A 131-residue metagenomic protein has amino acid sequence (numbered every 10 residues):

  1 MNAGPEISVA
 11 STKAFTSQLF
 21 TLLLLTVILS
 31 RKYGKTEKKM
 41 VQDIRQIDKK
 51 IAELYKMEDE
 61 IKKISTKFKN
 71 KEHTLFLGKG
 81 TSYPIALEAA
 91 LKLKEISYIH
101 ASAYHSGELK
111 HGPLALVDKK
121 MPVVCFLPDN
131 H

Functional and structural regions predicted by a protein language model:
M1-H131: A SIS-like phosphosugar-recognition module
